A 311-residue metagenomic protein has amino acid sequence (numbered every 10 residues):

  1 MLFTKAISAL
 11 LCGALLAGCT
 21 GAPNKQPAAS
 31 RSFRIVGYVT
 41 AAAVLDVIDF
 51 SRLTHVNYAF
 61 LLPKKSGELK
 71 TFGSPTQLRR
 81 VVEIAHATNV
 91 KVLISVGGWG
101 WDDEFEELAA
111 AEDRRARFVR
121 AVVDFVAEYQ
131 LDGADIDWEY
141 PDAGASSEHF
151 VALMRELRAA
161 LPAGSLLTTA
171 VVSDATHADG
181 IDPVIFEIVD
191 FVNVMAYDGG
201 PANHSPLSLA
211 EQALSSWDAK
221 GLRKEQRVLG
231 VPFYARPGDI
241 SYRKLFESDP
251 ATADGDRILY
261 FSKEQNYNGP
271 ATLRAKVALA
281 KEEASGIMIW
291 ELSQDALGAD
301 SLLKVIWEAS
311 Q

Functional and structural regions predicted by a protein language model:
M1-I7: Bacterial N-terminal signal peptides that target proteins for export
A17-G18: C-terminal motif of bacterial Sec signal peptides marking the signal peptidase cleavage site
P27-V126, N203-L209, S215, D300: Glycan-recognition patch characteristic of GH18 chitinases/ENGases and related GlcNAc/peptidoglycan-binding proteins
V36, K65-T76, R120, E139-S262: Substrate-binding surface in catalytic domains of secreted glycosidases
R52-T54, I185-F191, E283-S285: Glycine-enriched alpha-helix->loop->beta-strand junction motifs that scaffold or abut catalytic
V56, I94, I136, V192 (+3 more regions): Conserved, mostly hydrophobic/aromatic
T88, Y129, L161-G164, E283: Helix C-cap/helix->beta junction micro-motif
F233-I306, S310: Substrate-binding cleft of secreted/luminal carbohydrate-active enzymes
